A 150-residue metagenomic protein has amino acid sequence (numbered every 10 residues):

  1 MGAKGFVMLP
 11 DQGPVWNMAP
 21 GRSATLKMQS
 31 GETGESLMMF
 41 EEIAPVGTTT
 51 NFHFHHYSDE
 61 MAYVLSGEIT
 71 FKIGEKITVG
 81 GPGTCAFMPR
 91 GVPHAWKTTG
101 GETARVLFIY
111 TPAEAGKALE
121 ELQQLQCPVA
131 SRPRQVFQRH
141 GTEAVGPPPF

Functional and structural regions predicted by a protein language model:
M1-L37, Q124-F150: A short, N-terminal "cap"/entry segment at the start of jelly-roll beta-barrel domains of the cupin/DSBH fold
V7-L9, V15, E32, E68 (+1 more regions): Short acidic-glycine-tyrosine-enriched beta hairpin
L9, S23-L26, F40-H55: Conserved short histidine dyad/triad with adjacent acidic residue
M39-P45, F54-K72, I109: Short, conserved beta-strand element in jelly-roll/cupin
T48, H56, I69, F87 (+1 more regions): Hydrophobic small-molecule pocket/channel-lining residues, especially in calycin-type beta-barrels
N51-Y57, V92-A95: Histidine-centered catalytic micro-motifs
T70, G81, R90-G116: Ligand-binding loop in jelly-roll beta-barrel domains
I109-A130: A hydrophobic/aromatic-rich effector-binding and dimerization subdomain of bacterial HTH-type transcriptional regulators
